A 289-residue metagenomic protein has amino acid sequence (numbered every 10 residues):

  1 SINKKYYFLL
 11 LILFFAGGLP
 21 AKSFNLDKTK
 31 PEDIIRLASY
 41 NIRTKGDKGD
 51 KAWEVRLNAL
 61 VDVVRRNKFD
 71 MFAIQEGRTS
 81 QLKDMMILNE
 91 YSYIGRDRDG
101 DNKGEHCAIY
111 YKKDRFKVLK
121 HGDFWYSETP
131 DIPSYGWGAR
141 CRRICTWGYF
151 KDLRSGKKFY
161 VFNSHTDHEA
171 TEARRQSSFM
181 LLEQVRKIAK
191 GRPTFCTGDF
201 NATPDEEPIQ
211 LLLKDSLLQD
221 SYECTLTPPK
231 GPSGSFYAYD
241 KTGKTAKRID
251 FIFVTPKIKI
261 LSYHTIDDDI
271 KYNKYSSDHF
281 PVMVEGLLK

Functional and structural regions predicted by a protein language model:
N3-F8, G17-L88, R98-E105, K289: N-terminal, active-site-proximal structural segment of metallo-dependent hydrolase catalytic domains
K22-D27, E172, R186-T194, A202-K289: Metal-dependent phosphoester-hydrolase catalytic domains
L26, M71-Y160, S262-I266: Structured beta-strand-rich core segments of catalytic domains in phosphoester-bond hydrolases
R36-I42, L60-K83, Y110, G148 (+6 more regions): Active-site beta-strand/loop signature of hydrolases that rely on acidic residues for catalysis
S39-N58, Y126-R140, D167, G243: Acidic/histidine-rich helix-loop elements that form or flank divalent-metal/phosphate-binding sites at the catalytic
I42-G46, G77-Q81, R98-N102, R115-F116 (+5 more regions): Solvent-exposed loop/turn segments at secondary-structure junctions within structured extracellular/periplasmic domains
V55, A59-V63, S80, D84 (+7 more regions): Extracytoplasmic/secreted proteins, especially bacterial periplasmic and envelope-associated proteins
R140-R142, K151-R175, F179, I188: Metal-dependent phosphoester/phosphodiester hydrolase catalytic core
